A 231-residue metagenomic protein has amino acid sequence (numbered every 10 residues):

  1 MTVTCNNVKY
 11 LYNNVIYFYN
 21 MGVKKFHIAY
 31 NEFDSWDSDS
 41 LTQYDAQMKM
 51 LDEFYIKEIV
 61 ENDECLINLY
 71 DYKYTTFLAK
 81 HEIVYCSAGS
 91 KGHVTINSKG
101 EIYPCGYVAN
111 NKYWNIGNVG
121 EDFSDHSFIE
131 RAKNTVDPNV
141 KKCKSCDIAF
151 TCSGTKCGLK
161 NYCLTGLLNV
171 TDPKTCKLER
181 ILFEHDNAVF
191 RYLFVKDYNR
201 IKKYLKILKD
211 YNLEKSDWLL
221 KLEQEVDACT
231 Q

Functional and structural regions predicted by a protein language model:
M1-K99, A109-N115: Radical SAM enzyme [4Fe-4S]-AdoMet core and its adjacent flexible, acidic and glycine-rich loops/tails across
K112-Q231: Flexible mid-to-C-terminal extensions adjoining Fe-S/redox cofactors in radical SAM and related proteins
